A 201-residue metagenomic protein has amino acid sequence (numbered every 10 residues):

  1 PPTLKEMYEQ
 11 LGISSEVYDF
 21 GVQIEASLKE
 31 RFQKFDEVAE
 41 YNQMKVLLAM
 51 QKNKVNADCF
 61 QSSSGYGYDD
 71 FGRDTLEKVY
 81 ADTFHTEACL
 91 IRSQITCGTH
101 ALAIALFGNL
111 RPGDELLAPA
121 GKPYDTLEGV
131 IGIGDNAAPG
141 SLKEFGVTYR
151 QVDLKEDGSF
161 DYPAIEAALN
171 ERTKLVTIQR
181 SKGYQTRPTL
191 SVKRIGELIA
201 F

Functional and structural regions predicted by a protein language model:
P1-F71: N-terminal "arm"/small-domain region of PLP-dependent enzymes with the aminotransferase-like
F60-L90: Active-site-flanking structural segment that lines cofactor/substrate pockets
G65, D69, I91-Q94, L154 (+1 more regions): Glycine- and other small-residue-rich loops at beta-strand/loop junctions that grip anionic moieties
C89-E115, P119, P123-G134: Conserved beta-loop-alpha segment that forms the PLP phosphate-binding cup at the N-terminus of a helix
D125-I195: PLP-dependent aminotransferase-class I/II
I195-F201: Alpha-helix-loop-beta-strand connector modules within alpha/beta enzyme cores
